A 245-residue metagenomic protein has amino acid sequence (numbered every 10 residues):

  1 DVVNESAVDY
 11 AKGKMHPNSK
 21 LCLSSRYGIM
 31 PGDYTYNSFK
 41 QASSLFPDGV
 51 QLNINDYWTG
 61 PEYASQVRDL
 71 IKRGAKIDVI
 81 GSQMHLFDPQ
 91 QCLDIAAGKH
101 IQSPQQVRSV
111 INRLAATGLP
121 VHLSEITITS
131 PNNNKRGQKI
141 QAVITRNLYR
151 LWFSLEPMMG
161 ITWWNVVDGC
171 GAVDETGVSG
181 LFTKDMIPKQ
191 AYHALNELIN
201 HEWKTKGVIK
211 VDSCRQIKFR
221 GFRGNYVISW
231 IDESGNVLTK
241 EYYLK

Functional and structural regions predicted by a protein language model:
N4-P31, Q41-S44, A96-P120, T129-K245: Aromatic-rich peripheral "rim/lid" segments of glycoside hydrolase catalytic domains that contact and position glycan
N4-V8, K40, S44-Y57, Y63-H100 (+1 more regions): Aromatic- and acid-rich polysaccharide-binding/catalytic face of secreted or lumenal carbohydrate-active enzymes
T35: Active-site-adjacent beta->alpha loops and helix N-cap segments on the catalytic face of soluble alpha/beta enzymes
N55-P61, K135-I140: Short, compositionally biased strand/turn segments that nucleate or flank brief secondary-structure elements
